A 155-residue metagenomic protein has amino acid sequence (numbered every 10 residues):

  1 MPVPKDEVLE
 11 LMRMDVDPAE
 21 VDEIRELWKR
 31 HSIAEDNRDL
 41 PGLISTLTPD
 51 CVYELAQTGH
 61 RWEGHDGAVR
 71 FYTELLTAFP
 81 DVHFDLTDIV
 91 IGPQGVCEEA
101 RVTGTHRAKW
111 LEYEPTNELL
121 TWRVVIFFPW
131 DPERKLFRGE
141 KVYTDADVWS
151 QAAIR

Functional and structural regions predicted by a protein language model:
M1-P49, R155: Short, low-complexity N-terminal intrinsically disordered segments enriched in polar/charged residues
P2, L119-A153: Short beta-strand edge/turn micro-motifs at domain boundaries
E20, I24, G64, N117-E118: Residue-level preference for long, well-ordered alpha-helices that form the structural scaffold of enzyme catalytic
E26, D81-V82, L120-R123: Short solvent-exposed loop/turn micro-motifs enriched in small/polar/acidic residues
L40-P93, R101-T105: A solvent-exposed, acidic/Ser-Thr-rich amphipathic alpha-helical stretch
L43-T46, G92-G95, F128-F137: Short, solvent-exposed coil/turn segments at beta-strand boundaries
A108-N117: Short, surface-exposed loop/helix-turn segments at secondary-structure junctions that function as lids/hinges flanking
